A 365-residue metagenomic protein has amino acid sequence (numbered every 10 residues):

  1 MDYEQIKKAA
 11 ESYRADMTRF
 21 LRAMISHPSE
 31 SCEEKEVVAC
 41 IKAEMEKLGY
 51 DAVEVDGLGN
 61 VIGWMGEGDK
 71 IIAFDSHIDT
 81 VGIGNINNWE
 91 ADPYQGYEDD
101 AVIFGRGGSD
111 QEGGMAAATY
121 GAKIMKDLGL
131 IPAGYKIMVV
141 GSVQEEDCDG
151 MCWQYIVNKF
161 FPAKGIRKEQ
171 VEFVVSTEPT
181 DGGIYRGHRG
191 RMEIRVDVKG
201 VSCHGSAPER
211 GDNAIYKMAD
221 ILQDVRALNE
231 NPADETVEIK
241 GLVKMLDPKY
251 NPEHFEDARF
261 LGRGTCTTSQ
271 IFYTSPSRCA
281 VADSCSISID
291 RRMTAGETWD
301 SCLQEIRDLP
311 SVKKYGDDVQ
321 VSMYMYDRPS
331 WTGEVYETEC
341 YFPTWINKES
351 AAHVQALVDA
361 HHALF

Functional and structural regions predicted by a protein language model:
D2-F104, D127-G134: Acidic/His- and Gly-rich active-site-bordering loop/insert found across diverse amide/peptide-bond hydrolases
A23, Y120-D127, D220-R226: Short glycine/serine- and small hydrophobic-enriched flexible loop segments
G84-Y97, R189-E193, T332-E337: Short, flexible, mixed-charge acidic loops at enzyme active sites
I86-N87, R186-G187, A207-R210: Short, solvent-exposed loop/turn segments at secondary-structure boundaries
D100-S109, S202-G205: A short glycine/serine-rich beta->alpha loop
Q111-E193, A258: Acidic/histidine-rich catalytic neighborhood of metal-dependent amide-processing enzymes
R195-F365: Metal-dependent amide/peptide-bond hydrolase catalytic core, centered on the "pita-bread" metallohydrolase fold
